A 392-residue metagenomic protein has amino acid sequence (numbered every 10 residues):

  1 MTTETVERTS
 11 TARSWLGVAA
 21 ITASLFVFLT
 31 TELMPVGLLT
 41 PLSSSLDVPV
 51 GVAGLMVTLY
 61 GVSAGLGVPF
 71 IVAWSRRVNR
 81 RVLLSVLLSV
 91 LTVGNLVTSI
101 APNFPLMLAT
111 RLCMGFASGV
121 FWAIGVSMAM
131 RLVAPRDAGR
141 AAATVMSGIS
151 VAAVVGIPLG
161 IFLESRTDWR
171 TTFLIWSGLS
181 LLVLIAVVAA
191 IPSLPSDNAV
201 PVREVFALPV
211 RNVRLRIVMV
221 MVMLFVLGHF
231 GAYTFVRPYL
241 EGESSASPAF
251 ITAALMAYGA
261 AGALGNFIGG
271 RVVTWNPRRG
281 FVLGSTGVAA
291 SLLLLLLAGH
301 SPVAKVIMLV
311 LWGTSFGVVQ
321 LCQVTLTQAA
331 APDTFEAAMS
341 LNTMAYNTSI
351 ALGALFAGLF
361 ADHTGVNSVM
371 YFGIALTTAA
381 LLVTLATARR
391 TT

Functional and structural regions predicted by a protein language model:
D47, N79, I100-L106, S245 (+1 more regions): Helix-breaking motifs and short loop linkers at transmembrane-helix boundaries and internal kinks in secondary membrane
L66-P105: Conserved MFS/SLC helix-loop-helix module at the cytosolic interface between two early adjacent transmembrane helices
G67-R80, G265-P277, A361-D362: Helix-to-loop junctions at the C-terminal end of transmembrane segments in multipass secondary transporters
G94-V97, P105-M114, V303-L311: Paired small-residue
F104-L106, A134-I191, Y239: Helix-loop-helix hairpin linking two adjacent transmembrane segments in secondary transporters
T110-I149: Cytoplasmic helix-loop-helix junction between adjacent transmembrane helices in 12-TM secondary transporters
F121-V133, V318-A331: Intracellular juxtamembrane helix-capping segments at the cytosolic ends of symmetry-related transmembrane helices
R279-Q323: C-terminal transmembrane helical hairpin of 12-TM major facilitator-type secondary transporters
